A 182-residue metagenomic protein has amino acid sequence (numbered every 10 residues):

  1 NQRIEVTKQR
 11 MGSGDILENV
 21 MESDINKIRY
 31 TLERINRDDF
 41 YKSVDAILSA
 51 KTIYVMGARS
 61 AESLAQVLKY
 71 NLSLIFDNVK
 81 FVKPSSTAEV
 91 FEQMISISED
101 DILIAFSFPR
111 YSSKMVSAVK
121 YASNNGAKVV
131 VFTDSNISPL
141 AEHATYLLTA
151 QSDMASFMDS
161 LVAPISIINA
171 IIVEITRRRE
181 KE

Functional and structural regions predicted by a protein language model:
N1-D38: HTH-adjacent hinge/linker in prokaryotic transcriptional regulators
S13, A50-K51: Core transmembrane alpha-helical segments of multi-pass membrane transporters/permeases
D38-A50: Glycine-rich phosphate/diphosphate-binding loops that line cofactor/substrate pockets in enzymes
K51-A58, E62-S166, A170-R179: Glycine-rich phosphate-binding loops that contact phosphosugars or nucleotide phosphates
